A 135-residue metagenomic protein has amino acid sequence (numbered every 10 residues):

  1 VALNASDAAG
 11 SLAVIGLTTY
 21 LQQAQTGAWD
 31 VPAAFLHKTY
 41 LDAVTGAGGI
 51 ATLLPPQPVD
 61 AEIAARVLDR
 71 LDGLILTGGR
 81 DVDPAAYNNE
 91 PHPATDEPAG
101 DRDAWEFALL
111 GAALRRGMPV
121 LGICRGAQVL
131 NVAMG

Functional and structural regions predicted by a protein language model:
V1-I123, N131-M134: N-terminal beta1-alpha1 cap of cysteine-dependent amidohydrolase-like domains
A127: Catalytic nucleophile loop
